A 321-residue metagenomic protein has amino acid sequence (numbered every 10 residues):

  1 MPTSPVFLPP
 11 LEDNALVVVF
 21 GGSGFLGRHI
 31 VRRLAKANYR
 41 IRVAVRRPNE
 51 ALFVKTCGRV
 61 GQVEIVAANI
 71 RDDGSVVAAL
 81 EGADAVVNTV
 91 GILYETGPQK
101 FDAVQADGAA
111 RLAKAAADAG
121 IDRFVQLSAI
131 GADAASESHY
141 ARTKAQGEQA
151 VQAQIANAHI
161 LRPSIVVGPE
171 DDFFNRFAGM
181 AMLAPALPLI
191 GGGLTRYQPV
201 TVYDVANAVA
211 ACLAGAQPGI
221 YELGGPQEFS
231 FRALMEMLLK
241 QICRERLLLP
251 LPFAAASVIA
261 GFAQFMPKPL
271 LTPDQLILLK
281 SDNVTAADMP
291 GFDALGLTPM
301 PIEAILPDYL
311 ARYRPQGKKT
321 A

Functional and structural regions predicted by a protein language model:
P2, P10-L11, A134-R244: Oxidoreductase cofactor-interface core, primarily capturing Rossmann-like NAD(P)-dependent enzymes
V6-L11, A208-T272, A286-A321: Mid/C-terminal beta-alpha module of Rossmann-like enzyme folds, strongest in SDR-family dehydrogenases/epimerases
V6-Y39: N-terminal Rossmann NAD(P)H-binding glycine-rich loop of SDR-like oxidoreductase domains
F20, A44, T89-V90, F124-I130 (+1 more regions): SDR active-site strand-loop-helix element
G27-H29, A106, A145: Residues forming the Rossmann-fold NAD(P)(H) cofactor-binding site
Y39-N49: Conserved glycine-rich Rossmann-like NAD(P)H-binding loop of the short-chain dehydrogenase/reductase
P48-R111, A115-D118, I130-A134: NAD(P)H-binding glycine-rich loop region in Rossmannoid oxidoreductase-like domains and their noncatalytic homologs
D72, D107-R111, R123, Q146-G147 (+1 more regions): Conserved cofactor-binding/catalytic machinery of classical short-chain dehydrogenase/reductase
